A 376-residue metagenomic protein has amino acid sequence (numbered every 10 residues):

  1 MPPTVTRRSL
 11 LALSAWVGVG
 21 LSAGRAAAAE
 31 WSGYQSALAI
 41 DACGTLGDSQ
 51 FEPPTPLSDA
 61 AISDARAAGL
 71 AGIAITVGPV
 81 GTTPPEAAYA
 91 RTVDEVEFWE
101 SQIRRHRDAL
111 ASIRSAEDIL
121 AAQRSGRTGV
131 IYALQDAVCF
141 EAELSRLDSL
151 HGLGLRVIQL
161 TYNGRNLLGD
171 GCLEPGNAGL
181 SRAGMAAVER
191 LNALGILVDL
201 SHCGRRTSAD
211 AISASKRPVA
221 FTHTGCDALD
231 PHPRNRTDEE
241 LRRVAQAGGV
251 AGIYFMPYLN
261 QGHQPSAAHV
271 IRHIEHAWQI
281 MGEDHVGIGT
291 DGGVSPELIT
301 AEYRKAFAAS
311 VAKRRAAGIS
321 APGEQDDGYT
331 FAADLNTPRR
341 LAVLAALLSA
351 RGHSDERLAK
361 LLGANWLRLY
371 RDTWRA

Functional and structural regions predicted by a protein language model:
M1-P2, R217: Intrinsic-disorder/low-complexity coil detector
P2-N177, P231-A376: N-terminal hydrophobic targeting/anchoring segments and the immediately downstream early-domain regions of hydrolases
V138-E141, G152-R234: Divalent metal-binding pocket/active-site signature
